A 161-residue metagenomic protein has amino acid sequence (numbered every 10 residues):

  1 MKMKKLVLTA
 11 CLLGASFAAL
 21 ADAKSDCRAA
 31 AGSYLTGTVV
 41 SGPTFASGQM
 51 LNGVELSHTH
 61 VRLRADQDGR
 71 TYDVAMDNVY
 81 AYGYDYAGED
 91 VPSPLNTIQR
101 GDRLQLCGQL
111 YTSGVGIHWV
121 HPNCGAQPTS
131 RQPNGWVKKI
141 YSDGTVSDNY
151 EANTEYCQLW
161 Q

Functional and structural regions predicted by a protein language model:
M1-V7: Bacterial N-terminal signal peptides that target proteins for export
T9-A10, G14: Classic N-terminal secretory signal peptides
S16-A19: N-terminal signal peptide c-region/cleavage motif recognized by signal peptidases
D22-K24, R28, S41-Q161: OB-fold single-stranded nucleic acid-binding module
S33-L35, L104: Hydrophobic core residues within well-ordered beta-strands of beta-rich domains
